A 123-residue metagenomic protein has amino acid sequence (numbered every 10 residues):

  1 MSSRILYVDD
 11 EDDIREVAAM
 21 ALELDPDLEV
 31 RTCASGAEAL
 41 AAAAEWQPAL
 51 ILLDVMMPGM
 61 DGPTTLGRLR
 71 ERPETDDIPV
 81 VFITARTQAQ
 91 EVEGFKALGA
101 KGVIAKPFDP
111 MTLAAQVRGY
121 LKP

Functional and structural regions predicted by a protein language model:
D12-R31: Two-component/phosphorelay signaling modules centered on CheY-like receiver
T32-L50, G67: Acidic, metal-coordinating helix/loop segments flanking the phosphotransfer/catalytic sites of two-component signaling
M57: Receiver (REC) domain active-site loop signature in two-component systems and cognate sites in sensor histidine kinases
K101: Short, glycine/charged-rich "phosphate-handling" switch motifs in NTP-dependent and phosphotransfer domains
F108-V117: C-terminal output helix
